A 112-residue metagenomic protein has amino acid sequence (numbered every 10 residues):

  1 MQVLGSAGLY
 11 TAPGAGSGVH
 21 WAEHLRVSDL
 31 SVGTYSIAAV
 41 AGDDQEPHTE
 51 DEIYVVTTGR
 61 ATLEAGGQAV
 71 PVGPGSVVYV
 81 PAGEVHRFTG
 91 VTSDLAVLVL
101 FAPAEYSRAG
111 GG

Functional and structural regions predicted by a protein language model:
M1-T34, A38-Q45, G110-G112: A short, N-terminal "cap"/entry segment at the start of jelly-roll beta-barrel domains of the cupin/DSBH fold
A22-H24, Q45-E46, I53, A69-V70 (+1 more regions): Short secondary-structure boundary/capping segments
S28, E64-Q68, V91: Short strand-coil-strand connectors
Y35, Y54, V78: Conserved GNAT-family N-acetyltransferase fold
H48-L63: Short, conserved beta-strand element in jelly-roll/cupin
G67-A82: Short acidic-glycine-tyrosine-enriched beta hairpin
A82-R108: Ligand-binding loop in jelly-roll beta-barrel domains
